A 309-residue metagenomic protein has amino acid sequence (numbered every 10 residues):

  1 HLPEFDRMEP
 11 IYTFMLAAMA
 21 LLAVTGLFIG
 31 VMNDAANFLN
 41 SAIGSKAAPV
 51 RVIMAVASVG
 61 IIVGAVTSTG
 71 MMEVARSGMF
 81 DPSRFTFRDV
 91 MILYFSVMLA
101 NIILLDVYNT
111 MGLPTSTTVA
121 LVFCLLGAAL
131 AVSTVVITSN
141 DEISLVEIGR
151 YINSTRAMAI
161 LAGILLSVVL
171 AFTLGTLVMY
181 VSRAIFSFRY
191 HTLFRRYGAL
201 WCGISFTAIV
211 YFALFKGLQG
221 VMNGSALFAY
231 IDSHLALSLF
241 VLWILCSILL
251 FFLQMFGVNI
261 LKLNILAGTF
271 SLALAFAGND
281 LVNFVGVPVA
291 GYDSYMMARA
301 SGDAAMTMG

Functional and structural regions predicted by a protein language model:
L2-G309: Multi-pass alpha-helical transmembrane bundle typical of ion/small-solute transporters and intramembrane aspartyl
